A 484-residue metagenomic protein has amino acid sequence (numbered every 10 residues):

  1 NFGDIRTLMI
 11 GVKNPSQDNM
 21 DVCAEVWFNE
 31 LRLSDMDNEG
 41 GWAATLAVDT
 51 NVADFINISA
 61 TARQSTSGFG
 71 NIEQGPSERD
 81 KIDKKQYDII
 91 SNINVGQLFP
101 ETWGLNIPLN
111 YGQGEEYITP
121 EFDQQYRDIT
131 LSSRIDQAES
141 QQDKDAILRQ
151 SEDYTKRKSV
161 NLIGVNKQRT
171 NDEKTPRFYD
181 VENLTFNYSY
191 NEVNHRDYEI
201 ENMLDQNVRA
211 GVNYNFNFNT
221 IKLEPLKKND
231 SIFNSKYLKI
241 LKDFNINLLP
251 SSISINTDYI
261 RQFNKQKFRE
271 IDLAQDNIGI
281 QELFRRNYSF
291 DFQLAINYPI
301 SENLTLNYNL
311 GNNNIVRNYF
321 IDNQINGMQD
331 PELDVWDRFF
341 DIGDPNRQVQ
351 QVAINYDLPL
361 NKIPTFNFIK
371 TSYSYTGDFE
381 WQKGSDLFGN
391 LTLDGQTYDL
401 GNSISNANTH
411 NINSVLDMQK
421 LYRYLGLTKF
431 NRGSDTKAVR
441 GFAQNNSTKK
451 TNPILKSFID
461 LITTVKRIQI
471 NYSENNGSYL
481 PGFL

Functional and structural regions predicted by a protein language model:
N1-D21: Extracellular beta-strand ligand-recognition surfaces/modules
Q17-L484: Exposed, low-structure sequence patches enriched in small/polar residues
